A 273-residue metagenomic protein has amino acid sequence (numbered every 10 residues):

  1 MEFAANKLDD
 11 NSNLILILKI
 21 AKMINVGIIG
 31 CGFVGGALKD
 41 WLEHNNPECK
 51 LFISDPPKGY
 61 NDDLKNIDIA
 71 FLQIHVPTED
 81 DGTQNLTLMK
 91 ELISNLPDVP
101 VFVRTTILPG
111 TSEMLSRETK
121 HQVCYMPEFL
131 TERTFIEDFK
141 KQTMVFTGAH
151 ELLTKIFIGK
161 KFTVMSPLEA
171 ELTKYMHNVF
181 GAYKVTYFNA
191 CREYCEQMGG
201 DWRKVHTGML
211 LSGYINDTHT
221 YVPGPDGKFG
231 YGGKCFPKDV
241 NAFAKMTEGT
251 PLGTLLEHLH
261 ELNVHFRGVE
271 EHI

Functional and structural regions predicted by a protein language model:
N6, D10-N13: Intrinsic-disorder-associated, low-complexity terminal segments enriched in Asp/Asn/His/Tyr and depleted of Lys/Arg
N13-K65: NAD(P)+-binding Rossmann beta1-loop-alpha1 motif at the extreme N-terminus of oxidoreductases
L38, D63, D81-G82, T111-M114 (+1 more regions): Short glycine-/acidic-enriched loop or helix-start segments at secondary-structure transitions that form or flank
Y60-P100: Rossmann-like NAD(P)-binding element
I74, P100, T106-K174, F243: Rossmann-fold dinucleotide-binding core
E171, T186-I273: Interdomain hinge/lid region at the active-site interface of Rossmann-like NAD(P)-dependent oxidoreductases
